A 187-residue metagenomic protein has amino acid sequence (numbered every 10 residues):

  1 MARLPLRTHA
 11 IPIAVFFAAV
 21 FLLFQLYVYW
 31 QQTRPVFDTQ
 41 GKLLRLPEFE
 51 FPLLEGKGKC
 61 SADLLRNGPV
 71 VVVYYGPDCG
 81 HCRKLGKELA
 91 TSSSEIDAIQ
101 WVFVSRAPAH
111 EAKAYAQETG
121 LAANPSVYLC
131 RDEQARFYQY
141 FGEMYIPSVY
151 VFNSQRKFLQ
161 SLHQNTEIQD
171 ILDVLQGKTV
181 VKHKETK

Functional and structural regions predicted by a protein language model:
M1-P52, K187: N-terminal targeting signals for export/organelle localization
R45, G68, M144-I146: Short, small/polar residue-rich loop motifs at catalytic or cofactor-binding pockets
C60-R83, L89: Short active-site neighborhood of thiol/selenol oxidoreductases, capturing the structured segment around
K84-S105: Conserved helix-turn-beta segment immediately C-terminal to the redox Cys motif in thioredoxin-like folds
I99-A112, P125-Q134: Thiol-based oxidoreductase modules, predominantly thioredoxin-like and allied folds used for disulfide exchange
A116-Y150: Short, internal strand/loop/helix patches that form the active-site neighborhood or redox-interaction surface
V151-K187: Thiol-/selenol-based redox modules, centered on thioredoxin-like and closely related oxidoreductase domains
